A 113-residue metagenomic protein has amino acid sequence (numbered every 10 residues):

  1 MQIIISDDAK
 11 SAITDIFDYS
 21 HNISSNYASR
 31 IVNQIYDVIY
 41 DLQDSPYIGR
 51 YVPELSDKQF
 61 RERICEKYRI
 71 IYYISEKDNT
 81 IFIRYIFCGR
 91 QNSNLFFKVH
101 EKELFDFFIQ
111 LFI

Functional and structural regions predicted by a protein language model:
Q2-Q59, K102-I113: Basic, Lys/Arg-enriched alpha-helical interface segments
I3, I16, I31-V32, I70-I74 (+1 more regions): Hydrophobic aliphatic residue packing
Y47-K77: Basic/aromatic recognition patch in beta-strand/loop cores that engages polyanionic ligands
C65, Y73-I113: Enriched for short, Lys/Arg-rich terminal
